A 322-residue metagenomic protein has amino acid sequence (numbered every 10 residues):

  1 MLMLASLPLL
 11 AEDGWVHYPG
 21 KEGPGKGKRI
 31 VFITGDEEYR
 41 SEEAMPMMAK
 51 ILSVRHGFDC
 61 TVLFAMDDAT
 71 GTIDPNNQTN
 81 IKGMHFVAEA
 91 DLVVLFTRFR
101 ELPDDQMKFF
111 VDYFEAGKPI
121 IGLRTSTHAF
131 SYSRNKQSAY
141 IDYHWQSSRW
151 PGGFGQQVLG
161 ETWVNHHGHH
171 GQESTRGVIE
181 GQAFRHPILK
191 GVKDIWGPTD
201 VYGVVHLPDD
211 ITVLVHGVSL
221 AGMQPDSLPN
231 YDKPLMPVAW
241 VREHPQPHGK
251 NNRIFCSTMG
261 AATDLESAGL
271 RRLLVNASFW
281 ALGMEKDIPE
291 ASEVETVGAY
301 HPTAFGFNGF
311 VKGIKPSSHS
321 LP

Functional and structural regions predicted by a protein language model:
M1-M3: Sec-dependent signal peptide recognition, specifically the positively charged N-region followed immediately by
E12-K28, E43-A44, V54-R55, A221-P322: Extracellular ligand-binding/catalytic regions of CAZymes and related secreted enzymes and adhesion modules
W15, S53, D59, Q78 (+2 more regions): Catalytic beta-strand/loop cores that center a nucleophilic Ser/Cys/Thr and support acyl-enzyme chemistry
V16-P19, R29-I33, E37-F130: Helical hinge/lid and interdomain linker segments adjacent to catalytic or ligand-binding clefts that mediate domain
L95, R100-K190: A glycine-rich, often tryptophan-bearing local segment used as a flexible ligand/cofactor-contacting loop or short
P119-I121, T212, R253: Proline-centered loop/turn at the N-terminus of a beta-strand
